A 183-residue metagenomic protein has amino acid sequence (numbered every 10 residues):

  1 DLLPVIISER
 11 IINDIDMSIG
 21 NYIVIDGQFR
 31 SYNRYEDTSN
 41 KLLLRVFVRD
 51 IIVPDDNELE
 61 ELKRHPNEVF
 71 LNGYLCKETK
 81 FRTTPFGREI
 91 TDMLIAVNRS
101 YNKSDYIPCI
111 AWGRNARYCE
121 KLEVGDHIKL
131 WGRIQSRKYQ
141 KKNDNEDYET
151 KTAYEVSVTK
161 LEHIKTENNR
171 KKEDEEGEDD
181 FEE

Functional and structural regions predicted by a protein language model:
D1-L2, I6, R10-D16, D37-N40 (+5 more regions): Acidic, gly/ser/pro-rich intrinsically disordered tails
S18-D26, N33-D50: Ordered, amphipathic secondary-structure segments that act as subunit-interaction surfaces in large macromolecular
G20-R34, D126-Y139: Flexible glycine-rich surface loops and low-complexity tracts that mediate binding to linear polymers
